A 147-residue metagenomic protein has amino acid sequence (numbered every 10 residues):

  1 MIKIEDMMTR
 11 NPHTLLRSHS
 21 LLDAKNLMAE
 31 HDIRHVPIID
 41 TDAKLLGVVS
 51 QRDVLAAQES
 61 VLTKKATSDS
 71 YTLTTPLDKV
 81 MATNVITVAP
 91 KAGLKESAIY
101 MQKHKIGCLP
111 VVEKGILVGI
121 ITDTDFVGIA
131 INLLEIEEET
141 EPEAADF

Functional and structural regions predicted by a protein language model:
M1-N11, S50-I86, A98-Q102, T122-F147: Tandem CBS (Bateman) regulatory domains
L15-I33, I39, T87-K105, V112: The conserved cystathionine-beta-synthase
M28, V36-R52, M101, L109-D125: A glycine-centered beta-loop-beta connector
